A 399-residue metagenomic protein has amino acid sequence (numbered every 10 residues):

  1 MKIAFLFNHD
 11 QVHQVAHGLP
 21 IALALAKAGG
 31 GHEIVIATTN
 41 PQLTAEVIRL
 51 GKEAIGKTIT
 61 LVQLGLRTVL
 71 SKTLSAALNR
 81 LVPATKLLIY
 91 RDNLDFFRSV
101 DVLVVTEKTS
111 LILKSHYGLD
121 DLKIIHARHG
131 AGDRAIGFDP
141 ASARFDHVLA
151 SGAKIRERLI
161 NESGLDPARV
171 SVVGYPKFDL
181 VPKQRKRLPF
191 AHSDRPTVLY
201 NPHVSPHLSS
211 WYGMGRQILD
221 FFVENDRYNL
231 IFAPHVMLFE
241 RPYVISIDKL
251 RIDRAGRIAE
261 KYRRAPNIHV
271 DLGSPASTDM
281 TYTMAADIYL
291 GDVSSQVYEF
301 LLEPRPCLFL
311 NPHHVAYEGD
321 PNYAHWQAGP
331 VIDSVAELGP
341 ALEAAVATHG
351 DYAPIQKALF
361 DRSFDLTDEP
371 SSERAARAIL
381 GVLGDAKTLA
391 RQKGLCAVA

Functional and structural regions predicted by a protein language model:
M1, K183-L199, V223-E224, F364 (+1 more regions): Nucleotide-sugar donor-binding and catalytic loop/hinge architecture of NDP-sugar-dependent glycosyltransferases
L6-A24, A28, V35-P182: Active-site and donor-binding regions of nucleotide-sugar-utilizing enzymes
I21-A24, W211-Y228: Short hydrophobic signal-anchor/transmembrane segments that target glycosyltransferases and glycosylation machinery
L122, I288, P304-L308: Structural loop-to-beta junction motif characteristic of Rossmann-like glycosyltransferase folds
R144-G213, V236-E240, I355: A nucleotide-sugar donor-handling region in carbohydrate enzymes
P167, S295-S363: Catalytic binding pocket for nucleotide-activated donors in carbohydrate/polymer assembly enzymes
I247-S295: Donor nucleotide-activated moiety binding/catalytic core segment of transferases that use nucleotide-activated donors
E343-A399: C-terminal amphipathic helix plus adjacent low-complexity, charged tail appended to glycosyltransferase catalytic
